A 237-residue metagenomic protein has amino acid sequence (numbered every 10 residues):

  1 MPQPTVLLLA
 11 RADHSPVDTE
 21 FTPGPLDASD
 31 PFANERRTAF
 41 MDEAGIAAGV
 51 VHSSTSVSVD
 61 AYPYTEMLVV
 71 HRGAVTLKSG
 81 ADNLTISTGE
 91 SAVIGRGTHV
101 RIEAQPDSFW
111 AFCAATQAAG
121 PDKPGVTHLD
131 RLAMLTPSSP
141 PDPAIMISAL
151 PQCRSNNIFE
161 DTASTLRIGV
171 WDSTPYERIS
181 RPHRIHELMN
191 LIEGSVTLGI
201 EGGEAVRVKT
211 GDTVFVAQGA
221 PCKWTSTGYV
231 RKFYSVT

Functional and structural regions predicted by a protein language model:
M1-G45, D107, T116-T165, G169: A short, N-terminal "cap"/entry segment at the start of jelly-roll beta-barrel domains of the cupin/DSBH fold
R11-L26, T38, A47-S91, G95: Extended, compositionally biased flexible segments
V50, S56-P63, E103, G169-V170 (+4 more regions): Short histidine-centered beta-strand/loop micro-motifs that create catalytic or ligand/metal-coordination sites
Y62-L77, P182-L198: Short, conserved beta-strand element in jelly-roll/cupin
G80-G97, G202-G219: Short acidic-glycine-tyrosine-enriched beta hairpin
R96-P121, Q218-T237: Ligand-binding loop in jelly-roll beta-barrel domains
F159-L188, I200, V230-R231: Intrinsically disordered, low-complexity segments enriched in Gly and acidic/Ser/Thr residues that form flexible
R184, E193, G199, R207-G211 (+3 more regions): C-terminal, beta-strand-rich globular interaction domains
